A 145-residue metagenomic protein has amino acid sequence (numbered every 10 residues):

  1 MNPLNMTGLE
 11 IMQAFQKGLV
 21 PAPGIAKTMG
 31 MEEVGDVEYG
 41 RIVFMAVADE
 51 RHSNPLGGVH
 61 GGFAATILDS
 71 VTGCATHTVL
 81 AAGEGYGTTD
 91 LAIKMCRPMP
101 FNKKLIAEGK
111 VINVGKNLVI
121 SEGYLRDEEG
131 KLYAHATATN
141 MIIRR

Functional and structural regions predicted by a protein language model:
M1-R145: Terminal targeting signals and extreme-terminal segments of soluble enzymes
